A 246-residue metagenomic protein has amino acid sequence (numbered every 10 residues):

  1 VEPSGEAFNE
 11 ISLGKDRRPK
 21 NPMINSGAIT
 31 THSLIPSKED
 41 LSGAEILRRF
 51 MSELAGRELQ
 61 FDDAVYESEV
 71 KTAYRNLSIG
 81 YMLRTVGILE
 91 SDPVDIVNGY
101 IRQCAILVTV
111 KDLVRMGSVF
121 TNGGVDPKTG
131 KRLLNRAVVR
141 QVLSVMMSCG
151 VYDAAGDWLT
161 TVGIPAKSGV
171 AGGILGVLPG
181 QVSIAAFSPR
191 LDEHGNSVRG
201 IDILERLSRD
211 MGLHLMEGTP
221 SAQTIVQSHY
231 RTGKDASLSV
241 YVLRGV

Functional and structural regions predicted by a protein language model:
V1-Q103, K111, V119: Active-site-adjacent helix/loop patches that line small-molecule binding or acyl-intermediate pockets
P19-M23, K71, R75, A105-T109 (+4 more regions): Secondary-structure capping and boundary motifs in well-ordered enzyme cores
H32, R84, G176, A185 (+1 more regions): Residues in well-ordered beta-strands of folded domains
T121-D235: Structured C-terminal helix/loop/strand segments within mature extracytoplasmic catalytic/sensor domains
A236, V242-V246: Amphipathic alpha-helical interaction surfaces in cytosolic regulatory modules
